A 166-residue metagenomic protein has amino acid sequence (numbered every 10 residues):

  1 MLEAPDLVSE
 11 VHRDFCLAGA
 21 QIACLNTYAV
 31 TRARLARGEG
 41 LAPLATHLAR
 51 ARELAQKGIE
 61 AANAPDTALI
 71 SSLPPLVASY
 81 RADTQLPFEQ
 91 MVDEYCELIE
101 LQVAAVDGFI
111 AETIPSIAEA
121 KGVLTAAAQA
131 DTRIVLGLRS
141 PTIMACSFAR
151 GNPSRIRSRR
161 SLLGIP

Functional and structural regions predicted by a protein language model:
M1-P166: Domain-level signal for soluble alpha/beta catalytic cores
